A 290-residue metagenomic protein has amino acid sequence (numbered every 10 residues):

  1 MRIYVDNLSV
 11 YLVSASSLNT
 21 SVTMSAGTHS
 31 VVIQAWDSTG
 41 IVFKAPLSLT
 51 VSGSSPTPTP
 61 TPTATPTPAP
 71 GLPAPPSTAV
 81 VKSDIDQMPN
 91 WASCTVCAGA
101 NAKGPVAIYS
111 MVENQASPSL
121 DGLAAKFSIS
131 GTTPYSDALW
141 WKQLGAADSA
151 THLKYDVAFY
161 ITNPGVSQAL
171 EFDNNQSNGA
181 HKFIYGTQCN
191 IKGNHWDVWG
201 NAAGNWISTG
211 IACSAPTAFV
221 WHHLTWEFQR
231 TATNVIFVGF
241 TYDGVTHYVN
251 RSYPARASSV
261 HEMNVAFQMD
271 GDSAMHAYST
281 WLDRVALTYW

Functional and structural regions predicted by a protein language model:
M1-S55: Long, low-complexity serine/threonine/glycine- and acidic-rich segments characteristic of extracellular
G27-V31, L153, V220-H222: Exposed beta-strand face motif in extracellular beta-rich ectodomains
S55-T78: Ser/Thr-rich, Proline-interspersed low-complexity disordered segments
Q87-S128: Extracellular glycan-recognition surfaces and repeat-rich motifs
D121-D197, Y289: Secretory/extracellular carbohydrate-interaction modules and structurally similar beta-sandwich "look-alikes"
V157, V220-R230, V238-F240: Short tryptophan-centered beta-strand motifs in secreted/extracellular beta-sheet-rich domains of glycan-recognition
W199-H223: Short, aromatic/His-centered strand-loop micro-motif at the edge of beta-sheets
V249-D283: Flexible glycan-contacting loops in extracellular carbohydrate-active proteins
